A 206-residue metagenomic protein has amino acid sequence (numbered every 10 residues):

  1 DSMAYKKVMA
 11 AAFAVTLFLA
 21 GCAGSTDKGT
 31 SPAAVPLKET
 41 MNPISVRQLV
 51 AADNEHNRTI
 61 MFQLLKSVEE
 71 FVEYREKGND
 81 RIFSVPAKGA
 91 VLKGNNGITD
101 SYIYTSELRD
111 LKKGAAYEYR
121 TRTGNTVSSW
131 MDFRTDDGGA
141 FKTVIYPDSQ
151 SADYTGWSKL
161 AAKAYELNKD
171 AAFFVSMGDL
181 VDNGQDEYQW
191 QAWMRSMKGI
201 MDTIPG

Functional and structural regions predicted by a protein language model:
D1-S2: Short, Lys/Arg-enriched N-terminal segments with co-localized hydrophobic residues within the first ~10-30 amino acids
K7-S25: Sec-dependent N-terminal signal peptides of Gram-positive bacterial secreted proteins and lipoproteins
A10, T126, F173-S176: Generic secretory/membrane-interface signal
A20-I145: Acidic, histidine-bearing metal-coordination/catalytic regions of metal-dependent phosphoesterases
G138-G206: Active-site neighborhood of divalent metal-dependent phosphoester/pyrophosphate hydrolases
